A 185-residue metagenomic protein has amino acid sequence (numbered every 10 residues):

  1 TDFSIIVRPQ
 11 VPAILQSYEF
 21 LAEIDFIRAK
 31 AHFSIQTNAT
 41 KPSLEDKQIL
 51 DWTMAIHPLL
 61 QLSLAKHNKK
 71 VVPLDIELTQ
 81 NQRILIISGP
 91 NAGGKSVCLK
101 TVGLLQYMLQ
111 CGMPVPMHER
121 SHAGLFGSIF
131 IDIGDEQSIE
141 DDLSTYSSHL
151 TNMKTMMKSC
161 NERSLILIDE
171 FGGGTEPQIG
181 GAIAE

Functional and structural regions predicted by a protein language model:
T1-F26, D132-E140, N152: Long, non-coiled-coil amphipathic alpha-helical linker/lever segments that couple catalytic cores to other domains
Q10-L44, D51-L60: Amphipathic alpha-helical domain-onset/packing element
T37-T40, E45-E185: ATPase nucleotide-binding head domains, primarily ABC-like/P-loop NTPase cores
